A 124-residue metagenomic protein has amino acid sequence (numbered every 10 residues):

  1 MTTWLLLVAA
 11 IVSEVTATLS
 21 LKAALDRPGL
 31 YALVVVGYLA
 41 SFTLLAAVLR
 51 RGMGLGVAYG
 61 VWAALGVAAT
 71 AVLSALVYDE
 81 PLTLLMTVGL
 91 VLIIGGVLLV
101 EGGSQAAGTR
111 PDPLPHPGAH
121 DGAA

Functional and structural regions predicted by a protein language model:
M1-A124: Polytopic alpha-helical membrane proteins, predominantly small-molecule transporters/carriers
